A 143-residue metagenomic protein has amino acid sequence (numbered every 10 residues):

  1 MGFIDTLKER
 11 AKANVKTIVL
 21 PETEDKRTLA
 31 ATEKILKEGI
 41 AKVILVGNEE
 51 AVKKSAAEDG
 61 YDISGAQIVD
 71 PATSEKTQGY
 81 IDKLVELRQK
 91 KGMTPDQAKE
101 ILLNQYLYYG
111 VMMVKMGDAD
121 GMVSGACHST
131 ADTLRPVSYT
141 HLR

Functional and structural regions predicted by a protein language model:
M1-S124: Contiguous, glycine/small-aliphatic-enriched amphipathic segments in soluble metabolic enzymes
G121, P136-V137: A gly/ser-rich beta-alpha-beta helix-loop segment of oxidoreductase catalytic cores
H128-P136: Glycine-rich, Arg-bearing micro-motifs that act as flexible, cationic patches
T140-H141: Conserved small/polar residues in nucleotide/adenosyl-binding loops
